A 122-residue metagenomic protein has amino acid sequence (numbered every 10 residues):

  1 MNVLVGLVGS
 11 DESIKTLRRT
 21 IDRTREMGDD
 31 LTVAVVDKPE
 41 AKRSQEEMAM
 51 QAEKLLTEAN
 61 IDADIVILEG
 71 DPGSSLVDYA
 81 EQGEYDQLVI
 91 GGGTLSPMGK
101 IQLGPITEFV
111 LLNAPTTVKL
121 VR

Functional and structural regions predicted by a protein language model:
M1-R43: Small/aliphatic-rich secondary-structure junction motif
L17, K42-E53, G104: Short, surface-exposed alpha-helical segments at coil->helix boundaries
D22-R25, E81, L111-L112: Solvent-exposed polar/charged
D29-D30, I61, Y85, T116: Short glycine/serine/threonine/alanine-rich loop segments
A34, D64-L68, K119: General small-molecule cofactor/ligand-binding pocket signal
E58-L88, L95: Structural beta-alpha unit
G83, Q87-R122: Gly/Ser-rich helix-loop-strand patches that form or flank binding pockets for ribonucleotide-derived cofactors
